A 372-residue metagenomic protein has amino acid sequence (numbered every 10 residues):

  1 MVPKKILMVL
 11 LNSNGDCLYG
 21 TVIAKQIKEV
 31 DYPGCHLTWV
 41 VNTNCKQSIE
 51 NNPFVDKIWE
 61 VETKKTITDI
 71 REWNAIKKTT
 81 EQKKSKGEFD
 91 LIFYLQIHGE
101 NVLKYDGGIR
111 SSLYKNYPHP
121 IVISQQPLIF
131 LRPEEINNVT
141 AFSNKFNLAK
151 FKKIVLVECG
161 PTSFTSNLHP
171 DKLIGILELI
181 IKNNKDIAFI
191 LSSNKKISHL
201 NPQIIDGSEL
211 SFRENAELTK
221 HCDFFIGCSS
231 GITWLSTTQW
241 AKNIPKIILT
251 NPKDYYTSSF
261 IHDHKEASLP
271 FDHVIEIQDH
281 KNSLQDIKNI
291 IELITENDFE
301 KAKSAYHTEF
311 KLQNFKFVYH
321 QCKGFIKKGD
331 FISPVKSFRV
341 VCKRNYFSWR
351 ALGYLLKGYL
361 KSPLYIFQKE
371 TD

Functional and structural regions predicted by a protein language model:
M1-D372: Catalytic machinery of carbohydrate-active enzymes, primarily nucleotide-sugar-dependent glycosyltransferases
